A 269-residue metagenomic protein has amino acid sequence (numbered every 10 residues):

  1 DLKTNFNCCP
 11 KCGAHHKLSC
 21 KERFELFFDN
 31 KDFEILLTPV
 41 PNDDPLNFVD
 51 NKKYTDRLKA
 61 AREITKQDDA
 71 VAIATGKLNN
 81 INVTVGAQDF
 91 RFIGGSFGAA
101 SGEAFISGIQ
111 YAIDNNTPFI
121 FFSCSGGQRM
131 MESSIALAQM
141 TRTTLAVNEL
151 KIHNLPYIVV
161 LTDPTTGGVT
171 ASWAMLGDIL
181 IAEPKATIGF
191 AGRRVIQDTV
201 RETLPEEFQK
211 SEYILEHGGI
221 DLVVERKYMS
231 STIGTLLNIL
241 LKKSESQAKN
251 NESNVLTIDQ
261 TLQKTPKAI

Functional and structural regions predicted by a protein language model:
D1-Q67, T75-L78, L236-I269: Intrinsically disordered, low-complexity segments enriched in small/flexible residues
C8-K11, A72-K77, T84-G86, I120-F121 (+4 more regions): Structured core elements
K59-A60, I64-A70, G95-Q110: Glycine-rich anion/phosphate-binding loops
E63, I73-T75, I109-Q110, V147-N148 (+2 more regions): A generic local secondary-structure boundary/capping motif
G76-D89, A104-Q128: A structural preference for short, pocket-lining loop segments at secondary-structure junctions
F90, G94-I106, D114, S125 (+2 more regions): Conserved mixed alpha/beta catalytic, RNA-binding, or beta-rich assembly cores of soluble enzyme, regulatory
S123-E245: Conserved catalytic cores of soluble enzyme domains, especially glycine-rich substrate-binding beta-alpha loops
